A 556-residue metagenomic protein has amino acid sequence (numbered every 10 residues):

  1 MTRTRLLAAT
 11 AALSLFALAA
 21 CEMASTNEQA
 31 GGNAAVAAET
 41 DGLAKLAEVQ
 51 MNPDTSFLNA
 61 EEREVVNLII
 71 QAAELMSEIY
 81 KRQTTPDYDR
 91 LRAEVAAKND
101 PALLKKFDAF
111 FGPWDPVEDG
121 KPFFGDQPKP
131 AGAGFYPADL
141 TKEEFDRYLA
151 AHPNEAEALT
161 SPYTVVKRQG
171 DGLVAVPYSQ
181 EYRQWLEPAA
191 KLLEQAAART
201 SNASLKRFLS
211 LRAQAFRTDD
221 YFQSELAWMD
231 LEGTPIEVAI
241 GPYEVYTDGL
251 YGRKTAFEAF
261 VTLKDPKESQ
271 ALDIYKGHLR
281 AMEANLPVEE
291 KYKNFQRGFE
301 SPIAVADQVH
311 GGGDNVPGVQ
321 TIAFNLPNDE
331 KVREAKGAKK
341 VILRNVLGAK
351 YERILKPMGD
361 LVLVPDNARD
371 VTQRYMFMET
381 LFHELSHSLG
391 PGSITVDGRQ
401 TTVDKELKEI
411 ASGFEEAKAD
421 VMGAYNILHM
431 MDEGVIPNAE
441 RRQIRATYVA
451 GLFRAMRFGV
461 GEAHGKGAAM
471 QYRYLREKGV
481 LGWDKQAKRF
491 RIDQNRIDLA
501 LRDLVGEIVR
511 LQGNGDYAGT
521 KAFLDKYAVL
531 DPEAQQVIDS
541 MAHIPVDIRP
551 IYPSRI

Functional and structural regions predicted by a protein language model:
A17-A20: C-terminal motif of bacterial Sec signal peptides marking the signal peptidase cleavage site
E22-A24: Bacterial signal peptide processing site
G32-R212: N-terminal helix-rich structural modules
Y178-T372: Contiguous, non-catalytic segments that form substrate-binding/exosite surfaces or channel walls
N202, S412-H429: An active-site-proximal "capping" alpha-helix that borders the catalytic cofactor pocket
M378-G392, A419, A424: Active-site recognition of the HExxH zinc-binding catalytic motif
P391-A417: Post-HEXXH active-site segment of zinc metalloproteases
A424-K521: Long, well-structured alpha-helical subdomains associated with metal-dependent extracellular/ecto-lumenal hydrolases
